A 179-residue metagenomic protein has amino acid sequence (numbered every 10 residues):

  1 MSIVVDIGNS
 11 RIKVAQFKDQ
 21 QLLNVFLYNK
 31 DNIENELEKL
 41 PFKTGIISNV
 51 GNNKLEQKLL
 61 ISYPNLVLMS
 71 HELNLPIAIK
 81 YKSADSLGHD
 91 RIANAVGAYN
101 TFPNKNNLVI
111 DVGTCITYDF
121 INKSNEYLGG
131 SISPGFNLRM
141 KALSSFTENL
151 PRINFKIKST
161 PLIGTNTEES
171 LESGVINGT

Functional and structural regions predicted by a protein language model:
M1-N9, A15, Q21-N107, N125-T179: Nucleotide/phosphate-binding catalytic cleft detector across ATP-hydrolyzing and phosphate-transferring enzymes
I12-Q16, V109, I116-I121: Short beta-strand scaffold segments in enzyme catalytic cores
E72, T114-C115: Short, glycine/charge-rich beta-strand/loop segments that flank catalytic centers and engage negatively charged groups
D111-T114, T167: Internal, active-site/partner-interface "lid" segment
